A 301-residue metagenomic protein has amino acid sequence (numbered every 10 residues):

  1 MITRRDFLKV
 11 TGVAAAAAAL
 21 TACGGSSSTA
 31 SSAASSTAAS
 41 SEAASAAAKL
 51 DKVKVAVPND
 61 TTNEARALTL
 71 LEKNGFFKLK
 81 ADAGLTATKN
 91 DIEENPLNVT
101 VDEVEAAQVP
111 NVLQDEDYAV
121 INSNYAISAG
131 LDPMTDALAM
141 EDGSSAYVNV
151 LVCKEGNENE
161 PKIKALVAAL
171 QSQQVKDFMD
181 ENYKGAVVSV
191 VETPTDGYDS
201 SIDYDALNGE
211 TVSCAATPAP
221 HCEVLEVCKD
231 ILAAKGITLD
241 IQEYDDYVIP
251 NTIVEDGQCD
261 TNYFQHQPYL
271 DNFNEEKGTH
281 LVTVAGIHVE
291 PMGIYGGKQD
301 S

Functional and structural regions predicted by a protein language model:
M1-A15: N-terminal secretory signal peptides and thylakoid transit peptides that target proteins across membranes
C23-S41: Bacterial lipoprotein signal-peptidase II cleavage site
A38-A39, A43, D115, S128-M140 (+1 more regions): Ligand-binding "clamshell"
D51-A56, L207-A219, I237-E243: Short, well-ordered beta-strand elements
A65-L68, E72, K162, L170-V191: Periplasmic-binding protein-like
A83-N111, I241-T252: Short helix-initiation/N-cap motifs at beta->coil->alpha
E105-A106, Q114-D117, I121-I127, P218-A219 (+2 more regions): Beta->alpha turn/N-cap motifs
Y147-A165, P291-S301: A bilobed periplasmic-binding-protein/Venus flytrap-type ligand-binding module shared by bacterial periplasmic
